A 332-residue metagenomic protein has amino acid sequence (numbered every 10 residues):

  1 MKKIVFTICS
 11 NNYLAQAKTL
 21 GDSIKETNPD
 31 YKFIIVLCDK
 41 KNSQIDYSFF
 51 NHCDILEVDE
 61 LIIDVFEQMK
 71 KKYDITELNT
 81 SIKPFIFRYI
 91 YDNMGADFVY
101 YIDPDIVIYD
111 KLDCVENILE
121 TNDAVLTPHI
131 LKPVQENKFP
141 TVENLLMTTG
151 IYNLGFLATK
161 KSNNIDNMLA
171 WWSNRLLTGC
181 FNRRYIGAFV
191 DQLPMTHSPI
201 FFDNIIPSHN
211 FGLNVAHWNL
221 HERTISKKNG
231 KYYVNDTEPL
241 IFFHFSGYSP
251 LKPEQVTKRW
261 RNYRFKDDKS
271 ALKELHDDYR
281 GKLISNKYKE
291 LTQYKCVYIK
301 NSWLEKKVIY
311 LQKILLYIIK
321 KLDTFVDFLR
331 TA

Functional and structural regions predicted by a protein language model:
M1-A332: Glycosyltransferase catalytic domains, chiefly GT-A lineage
